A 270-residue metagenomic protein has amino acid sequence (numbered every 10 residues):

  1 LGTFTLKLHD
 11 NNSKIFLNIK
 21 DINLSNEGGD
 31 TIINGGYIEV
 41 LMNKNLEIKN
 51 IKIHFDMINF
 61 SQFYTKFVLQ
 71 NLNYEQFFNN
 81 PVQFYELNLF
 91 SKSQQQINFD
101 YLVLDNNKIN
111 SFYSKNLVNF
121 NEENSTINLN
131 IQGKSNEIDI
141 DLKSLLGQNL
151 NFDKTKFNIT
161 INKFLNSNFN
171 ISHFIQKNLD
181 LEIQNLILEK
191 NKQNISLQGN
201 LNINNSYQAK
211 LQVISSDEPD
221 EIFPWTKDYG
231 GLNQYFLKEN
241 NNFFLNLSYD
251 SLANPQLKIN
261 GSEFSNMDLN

Functional and structural regions predicted by a protein language model:
L1-E123, L186: N-terminal beta-strand/beta-hairpin edge segment
S13-I15, E47, I109, S125-L129 (+3 more regions): Hydrophobic residues embedded in beta-strands of well-ordered beta-sheets
L17, I53, G133, I159 (+2 more regions): Generic structural hydrophobic/aromatic packing signal, biased to beta-strands
I19-N23, K52-M57, V103, Q132-D139 (+3 more regions): Secondary-structure transition/turn motif
P81-E182, L186: Acidic, serine/threonine- and glycine-rich low-complexity intrinsically disordered segments that serve as flexible
N162-N270: Extended terminal
